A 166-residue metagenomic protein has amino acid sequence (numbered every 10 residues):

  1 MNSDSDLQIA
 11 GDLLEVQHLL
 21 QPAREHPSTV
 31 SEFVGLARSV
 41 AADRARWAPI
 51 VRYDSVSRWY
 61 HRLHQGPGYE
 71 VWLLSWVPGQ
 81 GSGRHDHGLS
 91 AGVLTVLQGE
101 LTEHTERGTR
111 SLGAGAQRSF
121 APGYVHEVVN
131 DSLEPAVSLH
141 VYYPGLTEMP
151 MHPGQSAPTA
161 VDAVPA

Functional and structural regions predicted by a protein language model:
M1-R44: N-terminal leader/capping segments at the start of a protein or of a new domain
A48-Q80: A short glycine-rich, His/Asp/Glu-containing loop-to-beta-strand
W72-H87, A121-G123: Conserved short histidine dyad/triad with adjacent acidic residue
P78, L89-H104: Glycine- and acidic-residue-biased ligand/ion/polar-headgroup-sensing regions
V93, S119, L133-M149: A short hydrophobic beta-strand segment most commonly corresponding to one strand of the jelly-roll/cupin
V93, T105-V125: Short acidic-glycine-tyrosine-enriched beta hairpin
V128-S132: Asparagine-centered strand-capping/turn motif at beta-strand->loop junctions
P144-A166: Extended, aromatic/histidine-rich regions of cofactor-dependent oxidoreductases associated with respiratory
